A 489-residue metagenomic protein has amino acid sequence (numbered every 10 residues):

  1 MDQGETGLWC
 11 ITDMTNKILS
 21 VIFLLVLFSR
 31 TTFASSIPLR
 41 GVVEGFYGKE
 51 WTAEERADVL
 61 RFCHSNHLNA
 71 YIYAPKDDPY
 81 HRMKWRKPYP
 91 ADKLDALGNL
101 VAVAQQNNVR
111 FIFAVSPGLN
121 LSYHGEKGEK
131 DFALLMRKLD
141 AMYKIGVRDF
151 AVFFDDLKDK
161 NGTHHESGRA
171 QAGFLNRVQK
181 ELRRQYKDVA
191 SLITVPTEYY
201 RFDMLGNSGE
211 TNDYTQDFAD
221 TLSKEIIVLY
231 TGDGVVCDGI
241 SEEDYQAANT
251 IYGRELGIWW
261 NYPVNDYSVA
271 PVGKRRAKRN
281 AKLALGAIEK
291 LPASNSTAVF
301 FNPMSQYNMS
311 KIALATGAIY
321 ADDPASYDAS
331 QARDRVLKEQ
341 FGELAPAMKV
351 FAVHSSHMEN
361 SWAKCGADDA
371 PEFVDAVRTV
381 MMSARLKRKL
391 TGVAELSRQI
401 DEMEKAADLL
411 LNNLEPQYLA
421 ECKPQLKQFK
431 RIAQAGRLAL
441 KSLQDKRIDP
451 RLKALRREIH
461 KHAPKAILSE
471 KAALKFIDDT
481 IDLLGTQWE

Functional and structural regions predicted by a protein language model:
D2, D13-N16: Intrinsic-disorder-associated, low-complexity terminal segments enriched in Asp/Asn/His/Tyr and depleted of Lys/Arg
I18-F28: Sec-dependent N-terminal signal peptides
T32-S36: Boundary at the C-terminal end of the N-terminal hydrophobic targeting segment
R40-V228: Aromatic-lined carbohydrate-binding surfaces of glycoside hydrolases
V43-F46, M83, R148, D159-Q331: Catalytic-core regions of glycoside hydrolase
A325-E489: C-terminal functional modules
